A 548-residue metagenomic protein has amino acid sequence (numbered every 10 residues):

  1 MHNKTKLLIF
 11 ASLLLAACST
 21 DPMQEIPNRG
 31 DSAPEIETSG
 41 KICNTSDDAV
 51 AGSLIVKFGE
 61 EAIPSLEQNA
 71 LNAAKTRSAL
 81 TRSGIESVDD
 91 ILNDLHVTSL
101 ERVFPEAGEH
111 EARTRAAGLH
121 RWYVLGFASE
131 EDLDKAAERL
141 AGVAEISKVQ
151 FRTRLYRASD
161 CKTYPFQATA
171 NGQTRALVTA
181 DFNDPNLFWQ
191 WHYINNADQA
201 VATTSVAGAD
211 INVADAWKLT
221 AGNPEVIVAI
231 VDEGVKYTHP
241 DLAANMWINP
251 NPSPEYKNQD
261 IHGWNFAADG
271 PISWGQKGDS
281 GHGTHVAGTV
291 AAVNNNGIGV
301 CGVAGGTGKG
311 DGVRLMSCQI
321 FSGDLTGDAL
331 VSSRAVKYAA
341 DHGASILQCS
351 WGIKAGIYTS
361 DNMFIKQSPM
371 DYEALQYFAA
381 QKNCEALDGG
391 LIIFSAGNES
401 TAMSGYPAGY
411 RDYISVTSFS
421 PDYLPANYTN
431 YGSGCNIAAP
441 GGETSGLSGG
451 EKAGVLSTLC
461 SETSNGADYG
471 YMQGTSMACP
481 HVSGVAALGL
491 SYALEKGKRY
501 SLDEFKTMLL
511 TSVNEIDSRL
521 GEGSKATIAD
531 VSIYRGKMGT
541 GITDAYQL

Functional and structural regions predicted by a protein language model:
N3-F10: Sec-dependent signal peptide recognition, specifically the positively charged N-region followed immediately by
A16-A17: C-terminal motif of bacterial Sec signal peptides marking the signal peptidase cleavage site
T20-Q190, W217: Primarily auto-inhibitory N-terminal propeptides
V56, L100, L125, I146-V149 (+7 more regions): Generic structural signal for small/hydrophobic residues in well-ordered secondary structure, especially within
F166-G327, V331-P369, N383-D388, E451-A467 (+1 more regions): Active-site core segment of subtilase-fold serine proteases
N258, G405-S491, Q547: Extracellular S/T/G-rich loop segment that most often corresponds to the catalytic His/Ser-adjacent loop
H342-W351, T359, G389-G390, S491-L548: C-terminal subdomain of the subtilisin-like protease fold in secreted/lumenal serine endopeptidases
Q348-S350, I392-G397, V416: Active-site neighborhood of phospho(di)ester-bond hydrolases with catalytic His/Asp-centered motifs
